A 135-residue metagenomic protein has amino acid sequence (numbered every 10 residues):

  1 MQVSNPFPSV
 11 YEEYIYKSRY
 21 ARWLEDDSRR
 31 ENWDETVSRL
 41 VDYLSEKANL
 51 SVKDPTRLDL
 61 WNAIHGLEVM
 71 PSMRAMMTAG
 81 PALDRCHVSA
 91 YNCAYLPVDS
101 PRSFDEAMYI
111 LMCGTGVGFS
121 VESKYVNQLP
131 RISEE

Functional and structural regions predicted by a protein language model:
M1-E135: Extended catalytic cores of very large enzyme megasubunits
